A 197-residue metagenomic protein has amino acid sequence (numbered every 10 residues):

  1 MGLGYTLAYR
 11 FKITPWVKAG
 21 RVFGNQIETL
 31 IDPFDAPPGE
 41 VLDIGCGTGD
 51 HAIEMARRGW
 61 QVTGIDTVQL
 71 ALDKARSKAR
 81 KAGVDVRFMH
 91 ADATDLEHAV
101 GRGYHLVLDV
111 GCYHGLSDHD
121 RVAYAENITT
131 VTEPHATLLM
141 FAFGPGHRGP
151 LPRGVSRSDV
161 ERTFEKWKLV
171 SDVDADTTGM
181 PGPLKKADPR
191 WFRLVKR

Functional and structural regions predicted by a protein language model:
M1-I44, T48-V100, L116-V131, A136-R197: Class I (Rossmann-like) S-adenosyl-L-methionine-dependent methyltransferase catalytic domain, capturing the SAM-binding
A99-V107: A short acidic, Gly/Pro-enriched loop at the edge of an enzyme's catalytic core that lines a small-molecule cofactor
G111, G115: Short catalytic micro-motifs in class I SAM-dependent methyltransferases
